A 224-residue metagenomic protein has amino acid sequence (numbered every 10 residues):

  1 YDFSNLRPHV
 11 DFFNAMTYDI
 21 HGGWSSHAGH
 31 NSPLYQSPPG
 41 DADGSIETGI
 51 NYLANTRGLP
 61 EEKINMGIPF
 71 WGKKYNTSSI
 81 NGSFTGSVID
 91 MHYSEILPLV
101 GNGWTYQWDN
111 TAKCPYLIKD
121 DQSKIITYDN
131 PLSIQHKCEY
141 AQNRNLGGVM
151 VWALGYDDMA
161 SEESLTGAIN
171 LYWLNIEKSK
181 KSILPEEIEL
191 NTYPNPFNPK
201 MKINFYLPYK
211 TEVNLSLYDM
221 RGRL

Functional and structural regions predicted by a protein language model:
Y1-L99: Substrate-binding surface in catalytic domains of secreted glycosidases
F3, I46-N51, C138, E163-N170: Generic structural signal for well-ordered alpha-helices, preferentially at hydrophobic/aromatic core positions
W24, H30, K63-Y140, G167-W173: Glycan-binding loop/region signatures in secreted carbohydrate-active enzymes
Y140-G147: Conserved, well-ordered alpha-helix/loop/beta-strand core segments that scaffold catalytic motifs
G155-A160: Acidic-and-aromatic substrate-binding clefts and catalytic sites of carbohydrate-active enzymes
L174-K178: Short, compositionally biased serine/threonine- and acidic-rich segments at solvent-exposed termini, linkers, or domain
K180-L224: C-terminal outer-membrane/trafficking sorting elements
